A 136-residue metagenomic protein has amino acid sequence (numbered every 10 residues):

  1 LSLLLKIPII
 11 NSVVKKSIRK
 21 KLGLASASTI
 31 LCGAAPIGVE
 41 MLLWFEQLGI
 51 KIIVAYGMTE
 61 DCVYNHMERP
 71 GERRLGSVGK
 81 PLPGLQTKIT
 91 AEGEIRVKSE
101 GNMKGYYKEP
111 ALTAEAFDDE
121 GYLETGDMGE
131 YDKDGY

Functional and structural regions predicted by a protein language model:
L1-R73, Q86: Gly/Ser/Thr-rich phosphate-binding loop
L3, K16, K20, K80 (+2 more regions): Charged/polar, solvent-exposed surface patches and flexible loops
G33, Y56, V78, K98 (+1 more regions): Single, functionally critical "micro-switch" positions that shape active/binding sites and transmembrane helices
A35-P36, T59-D61, V78-P81, G101 (+1 more regions): Gly/Ser/Thr-rich beta-alpha loop segments that engage phosphate groups in nucleotides
E72-S77, A116: Short, P/G- and charge-enriched loop/turn segments at secondary-structure junctions
P81, L85-T90, E94-Y136: Conserved ATP-binding/catalytic segment of the ANL
